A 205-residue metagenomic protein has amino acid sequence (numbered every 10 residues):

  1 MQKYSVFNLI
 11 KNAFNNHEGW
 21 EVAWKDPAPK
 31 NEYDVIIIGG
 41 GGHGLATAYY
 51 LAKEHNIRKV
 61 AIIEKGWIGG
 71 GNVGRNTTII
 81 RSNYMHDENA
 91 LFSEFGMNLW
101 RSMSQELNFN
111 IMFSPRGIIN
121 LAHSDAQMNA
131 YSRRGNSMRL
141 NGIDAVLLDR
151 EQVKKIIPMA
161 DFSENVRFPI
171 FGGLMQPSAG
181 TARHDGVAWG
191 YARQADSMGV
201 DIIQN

Functional and structural regions predicted by a protein language model:
M1-V35, Y50-R58: Extreme N-terminal leader/targeting segments of oxidoreductases
G39-L45, K65: Glycine-rich Rossmann-fold phosphate-binding loop(s) that bind the pyrophosphate of adenine dinucleotide cofactors
A52-V73: Glycine-rich FAD pyrophosphate-binding loop
E64, D149, Q204-N205: Short loop/edge segments at beta-strand edges and connector loops that shape dinucleotide/nucleotide cofactor-binding
G69, I157-V166: FAD-binding beta-loop-beta segment adjacent to the flavin cofactor pocket
T77-M159: Dinucleotide-binding Rossmann-like beta1-alpha1 core, especially the glycine-rich loop that anchors the ADP
L174-N205: Helical element adjacent to the flavin cofactor pocket in flavoenzyme catalytic cores
